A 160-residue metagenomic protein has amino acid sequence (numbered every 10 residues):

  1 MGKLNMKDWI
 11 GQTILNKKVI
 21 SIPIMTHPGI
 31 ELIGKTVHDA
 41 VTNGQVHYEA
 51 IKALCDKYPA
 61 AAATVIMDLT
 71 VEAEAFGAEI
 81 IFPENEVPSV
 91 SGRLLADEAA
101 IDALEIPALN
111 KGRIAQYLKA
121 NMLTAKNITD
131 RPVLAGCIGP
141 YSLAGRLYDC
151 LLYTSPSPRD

Functional and structural regions predicted by a protein language model:
M1-E84: N-terminal basic, low-complexity leaders that serve as flexible interaction/assembly modules and, when applicable, as
N16-M25, A62-N85, G112-L151: Glycine-rich, aromatic-flanked loop segments that form ligand/cofactor-binding clefts across common enzyme folds
V37, S142, D160: Short, flexible micro-motifs
A40-H47, I106-R113, S155: Residue-level preference for long, well-ordered alpha-helices that form the structural scaffold of enzyme catalytic
E84-S89, P156: Short, structured secondary-structure boundary patches
V87-L123: A gly/proline- and charged-residue-enriched helix-loop-helix capping module
Y153-D160: Conserved small/polar residues in nucleotide/adenosyl-binding loops
